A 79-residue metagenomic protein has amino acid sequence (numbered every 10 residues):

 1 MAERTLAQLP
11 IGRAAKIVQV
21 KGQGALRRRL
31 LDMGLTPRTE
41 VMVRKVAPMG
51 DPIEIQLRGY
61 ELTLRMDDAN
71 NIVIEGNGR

Functional and structural regions predicted by a protein language model:
A2, A25-R29: Short alpha-helix capping/helix-loop boundary micro-motifs
A2-Q8, T63-D67: PDZ/PDZ-like peptide-tail recognition elements
V20-Q23: A structural micro-motif recognizing beta-strand termini and the immediately following turn/loop segments
M49-R79: C-terminal structural segments of small proteins and small subunits
